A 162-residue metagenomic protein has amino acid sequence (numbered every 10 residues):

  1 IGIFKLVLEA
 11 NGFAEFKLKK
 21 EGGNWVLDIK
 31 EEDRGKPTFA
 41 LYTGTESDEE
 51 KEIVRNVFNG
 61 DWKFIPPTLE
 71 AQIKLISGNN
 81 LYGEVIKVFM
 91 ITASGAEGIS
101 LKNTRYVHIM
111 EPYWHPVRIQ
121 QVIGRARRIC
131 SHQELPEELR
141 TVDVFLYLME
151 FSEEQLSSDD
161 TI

Functional and structural regions predicted by a protein language model:
I1-L6: Conserved strand-helix element at the start of the C-terminal RecA-like helicase core
V7-E15: Conserved helix-turn-beta segment of the N-terminal RecA-like "Helicase ATP-binding" lobe in SF1/SF2 helicases
E15-W25, Q133-E137: Flexible phosphate/Mg2+-sensing switch loops adjacent to catalytic phosphate-binding sites
E21-A93: Conserved helicase ATPase core of P-loop NTP-dependent helicases/translocases
R34-T38, K102-Y106, E134-V144: Short glycine-/polar-rich loops that comprise or flank the Walker A/P-loop and associated switch/sensor motifs
E46-D48, G95-E97, Y113-H115, L148-E154: Conserved nucleotide-binding/hydrolysis micro-motifs of P-loop NTPases
A93-Q133: Conserved RecA-like helicase motor core of SF1/SF2 enzymes
V117-I123, R127-I162: A conserved SF2-helicase RecA2
